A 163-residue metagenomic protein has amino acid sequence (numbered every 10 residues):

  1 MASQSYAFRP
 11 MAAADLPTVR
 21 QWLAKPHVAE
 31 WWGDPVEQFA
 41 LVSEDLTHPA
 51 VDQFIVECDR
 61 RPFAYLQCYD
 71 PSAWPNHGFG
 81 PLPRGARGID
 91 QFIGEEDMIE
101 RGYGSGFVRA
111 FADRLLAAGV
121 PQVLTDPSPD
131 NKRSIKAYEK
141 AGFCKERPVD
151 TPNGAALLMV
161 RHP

Functional and structural regions predicted by a protein language model:
Y6-Q21: A short beta-loop-alpha structural element at the N-terminal edge of CoA-dependent acyl/N-acetyltransferase catalytic
Q21-P35: Helix-loop element at the rim of GNAT/NAT acetyltransferase active sites that forms part of the acceptor-substrate
S43-G88, F92-M98, R114: Acetyl-CoA-dependent GNAT
P83-A86, P148-P163: C-terminal "cap" of GNAT-fold acetyltransferases
E100-R114, K136-K140: Conserved acetyl-CoA-binding loop-helix of GNAT-fold acetyltransferases
L115-P127: Conserved GNAT acetyl-CoA-binding A-motif
T125-I135, T151-N153: Conserved beta-strand-loop-alpha-helix junction that forms the acyl-donor binding cleft
E139-V149: Conserved acetyl-CoA-binding loop of GNAT-fold acetyltransferases
